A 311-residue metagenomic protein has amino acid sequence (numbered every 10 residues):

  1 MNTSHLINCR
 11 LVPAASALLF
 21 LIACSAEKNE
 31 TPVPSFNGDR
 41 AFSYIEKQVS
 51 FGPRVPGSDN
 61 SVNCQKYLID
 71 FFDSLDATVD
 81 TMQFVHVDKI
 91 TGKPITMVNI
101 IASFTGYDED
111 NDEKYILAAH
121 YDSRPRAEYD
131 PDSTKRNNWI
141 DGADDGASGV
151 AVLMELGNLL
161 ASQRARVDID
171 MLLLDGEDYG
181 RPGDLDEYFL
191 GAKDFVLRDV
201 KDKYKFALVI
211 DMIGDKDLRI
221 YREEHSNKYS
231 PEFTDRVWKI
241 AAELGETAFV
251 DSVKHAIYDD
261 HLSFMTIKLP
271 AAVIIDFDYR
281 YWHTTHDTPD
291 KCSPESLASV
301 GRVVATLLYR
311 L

Functional and structural regions predicted by a protein language model:
L21-A23: C-terminal motif of bacterial Sec signal peptides marking the signal peptidase cleavage site
S25-Q65, L75, R280-T288: N-terminal capping segment at the start of a domain
E30-S35, S50-D59, V87-T91, K135-G146 (+5 more regions): Second-shell loop/turn segments in exported
P32, P53-Y107: A non-catalytic alpha/beta surface segment that caps or lines the substrate-entry region of metallo-dependent hydrolase
G38-F51, L75, P94, V98-A161 (+3 more regions): Catalytic-core environment of secreted peptidases
V85-V87, D215-L311: Active-site-adjacent substrate-binding region of metalloamidase/peptidase-like peptide-processing proteins
N137-E232, H261: Acidic/histidine-rich catalytic neighborhood of metal-dependent amide-processing enzymes
